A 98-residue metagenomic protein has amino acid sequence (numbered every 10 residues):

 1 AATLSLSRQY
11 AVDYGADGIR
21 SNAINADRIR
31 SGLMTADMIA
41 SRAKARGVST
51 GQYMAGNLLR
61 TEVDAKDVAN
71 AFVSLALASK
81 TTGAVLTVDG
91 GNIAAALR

Functional and structural regions predicted by a protein language model:
A2-S5, R30, V63-D67: Conserved cofactor-binding/catalytic machinery of classical short-chain dehydrogenase/reductase
A2-S7, A11, S21: Conserved catalytic Lys-bearing alpha helix of Rossmann-like short-chain dehydrogenase/reductases
V12-A16: Alpha-helical segment proximal to the catalytic Tyr-Lys
R20-R30, T87-D89: Conserved SDR Rossmann-fold cofactor-binding beta-strand/turn motif
N25-S41: Short, flexible catalytic-loop segment of classical short-chain dehydrogenase/reductase
S31, A95-A96: Conserved protein kinase catalytic core
A43-K66: Catalytic Tyr-x(3-8)-Lys segment
T61-V88, I93: C-terminal substrate-recognition "lid" of short-chain dehydrogenase/reductases
